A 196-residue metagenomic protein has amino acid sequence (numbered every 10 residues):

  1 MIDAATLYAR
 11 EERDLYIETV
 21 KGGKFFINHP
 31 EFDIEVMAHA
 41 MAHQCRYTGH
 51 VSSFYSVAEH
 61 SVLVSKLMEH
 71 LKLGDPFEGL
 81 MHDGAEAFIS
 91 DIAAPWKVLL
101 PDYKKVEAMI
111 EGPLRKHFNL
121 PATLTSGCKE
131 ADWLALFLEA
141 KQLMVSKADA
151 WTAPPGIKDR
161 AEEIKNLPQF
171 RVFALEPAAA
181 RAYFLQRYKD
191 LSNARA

Functional and structural regions predicted by a protein language model:
M1-A196: Metal-dependent phosphohydrolase cores
